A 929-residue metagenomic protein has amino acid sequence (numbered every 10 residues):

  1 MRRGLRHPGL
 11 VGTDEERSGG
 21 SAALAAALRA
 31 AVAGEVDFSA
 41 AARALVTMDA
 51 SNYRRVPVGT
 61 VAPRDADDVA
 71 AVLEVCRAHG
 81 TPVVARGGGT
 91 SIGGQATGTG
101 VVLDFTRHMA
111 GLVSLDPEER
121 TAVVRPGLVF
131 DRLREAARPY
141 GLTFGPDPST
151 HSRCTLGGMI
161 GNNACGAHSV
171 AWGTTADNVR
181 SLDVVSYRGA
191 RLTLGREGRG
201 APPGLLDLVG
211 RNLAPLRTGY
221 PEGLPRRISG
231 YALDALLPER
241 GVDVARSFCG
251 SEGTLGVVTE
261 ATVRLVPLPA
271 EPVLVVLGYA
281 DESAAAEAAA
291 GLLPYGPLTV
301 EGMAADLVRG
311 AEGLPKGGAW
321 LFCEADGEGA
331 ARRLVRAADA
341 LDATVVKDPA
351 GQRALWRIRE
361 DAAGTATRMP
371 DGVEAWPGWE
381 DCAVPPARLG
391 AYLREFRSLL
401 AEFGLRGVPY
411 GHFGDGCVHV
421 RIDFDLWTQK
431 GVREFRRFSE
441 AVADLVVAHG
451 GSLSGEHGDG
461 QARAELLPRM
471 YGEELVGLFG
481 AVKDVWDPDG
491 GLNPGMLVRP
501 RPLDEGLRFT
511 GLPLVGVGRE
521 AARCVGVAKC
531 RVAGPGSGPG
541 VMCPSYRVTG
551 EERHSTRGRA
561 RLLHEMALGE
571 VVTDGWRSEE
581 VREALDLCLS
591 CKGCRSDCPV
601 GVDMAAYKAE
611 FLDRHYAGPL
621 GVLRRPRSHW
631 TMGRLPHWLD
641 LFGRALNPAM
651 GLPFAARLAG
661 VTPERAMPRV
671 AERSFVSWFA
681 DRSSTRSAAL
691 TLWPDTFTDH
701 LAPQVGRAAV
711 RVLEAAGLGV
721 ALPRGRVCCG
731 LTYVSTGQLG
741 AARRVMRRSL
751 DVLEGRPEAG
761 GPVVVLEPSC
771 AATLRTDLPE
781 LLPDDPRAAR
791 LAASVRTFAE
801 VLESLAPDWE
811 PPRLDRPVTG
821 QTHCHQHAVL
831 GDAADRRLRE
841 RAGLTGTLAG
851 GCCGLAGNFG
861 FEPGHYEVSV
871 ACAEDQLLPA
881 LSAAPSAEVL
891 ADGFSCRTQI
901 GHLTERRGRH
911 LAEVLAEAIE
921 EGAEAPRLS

Functional and structural regions predicted by a protein language model:
M1-A78, G88-R120, T254, E260-E271 (+5 more regions): N-terminal flexible segment immediately upstream of the FAD-binding catalytic core in FAD-dependent oxidoreductases
L28, S51-V83, V101, F105-P148 (+6 more regions): N-terminal glycine-rich flavin-associated loop
F38-V46, P238-G241, A245-R437, L445 (+2 more regions): C-terminal substrate-recognition/cap domain of FAD-linked oxidoreductases
A42, I92-G94, T150-L156, I228-A232 (+15 more regions): A glycine-rich phosphate-binding loop feature that marks nucleotide/adenosyl-phosphate handling sites
L133, R138, L156-L307, P315-F322 (+4 more regions): Mobile "lid/hinge" segments at catalytic clefts and subdomain interfaces of large enzymes
A261, A286-A289, L293-V373, G411 (+6 more regions): Terminal amphipathic helices with adjacent charged low-complexity linkers/tails
A448-L453, G460-L587, A606-A617: Ferredoxin-type iron-sulfur electron-transfer modules and their immediate structural context
D487, P494, A605-S929: Iron-sulfur cluster-binding electron-transfer modules in prokaryotic oxidoreductases
